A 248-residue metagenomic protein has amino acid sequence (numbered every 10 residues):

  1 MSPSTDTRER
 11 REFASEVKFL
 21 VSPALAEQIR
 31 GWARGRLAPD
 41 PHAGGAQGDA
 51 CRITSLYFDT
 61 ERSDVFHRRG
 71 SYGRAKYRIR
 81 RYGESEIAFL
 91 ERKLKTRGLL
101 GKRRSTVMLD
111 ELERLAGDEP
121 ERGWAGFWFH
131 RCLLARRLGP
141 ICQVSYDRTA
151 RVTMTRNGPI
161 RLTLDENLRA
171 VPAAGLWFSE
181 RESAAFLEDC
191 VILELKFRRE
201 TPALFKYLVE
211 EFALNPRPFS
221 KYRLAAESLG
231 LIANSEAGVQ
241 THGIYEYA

Functional and structural regions predicted by a protein language model:
M1-A248: Phosphate-end processing signature that detects enzymes handling 5′-triphosphorylated RNA and polyphosphate
